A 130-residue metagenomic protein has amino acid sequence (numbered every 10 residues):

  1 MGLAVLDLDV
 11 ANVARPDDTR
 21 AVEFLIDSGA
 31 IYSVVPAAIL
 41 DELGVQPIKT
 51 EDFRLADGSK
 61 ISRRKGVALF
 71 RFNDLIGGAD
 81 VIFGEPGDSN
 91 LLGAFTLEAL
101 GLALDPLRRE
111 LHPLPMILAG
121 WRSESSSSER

Functional and structural regions predicted by a protein language model:
M1-R130: Pepsin/retropepsin-fold aspartyl endopeptidases
